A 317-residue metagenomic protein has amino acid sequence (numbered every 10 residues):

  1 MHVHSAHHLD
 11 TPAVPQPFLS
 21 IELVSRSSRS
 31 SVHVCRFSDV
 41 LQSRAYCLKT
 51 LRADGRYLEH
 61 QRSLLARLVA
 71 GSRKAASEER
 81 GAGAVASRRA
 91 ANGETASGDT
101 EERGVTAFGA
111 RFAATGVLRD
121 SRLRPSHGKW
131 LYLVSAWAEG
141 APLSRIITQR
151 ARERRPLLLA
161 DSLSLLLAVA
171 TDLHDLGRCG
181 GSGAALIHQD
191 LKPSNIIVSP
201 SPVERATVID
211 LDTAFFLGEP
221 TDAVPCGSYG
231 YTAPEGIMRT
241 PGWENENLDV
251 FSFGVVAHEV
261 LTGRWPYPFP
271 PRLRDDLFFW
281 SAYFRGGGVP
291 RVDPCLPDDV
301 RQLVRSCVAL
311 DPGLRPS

Functional and structural regions predicted by a protein language model:
S31, C35-R62: ATP-binding glycine-rich loop module of kinase domains
G109-L131: Short beta-strand micro-motifs within the conserved protein kinase catalytic domain, predominantly in the N-lobe
S126-P142: Conserved short submotifs of the Hanks-type protein kinase catalytic core that shape the nucleotide-binding pocket
G177-S194, V198-S199: Catalytic-loop of the protein kinase fold
D222-G236: Conserved activation segment of eukaryotic-like protein kinases, specifically the C-terminal portion of the activation
G236-N247: Conserved end of the kinase activation segment
V308-S317: A conserved short helix/loop substructure at the end of the activation segment of eukaryotic-like protein kinase domains
